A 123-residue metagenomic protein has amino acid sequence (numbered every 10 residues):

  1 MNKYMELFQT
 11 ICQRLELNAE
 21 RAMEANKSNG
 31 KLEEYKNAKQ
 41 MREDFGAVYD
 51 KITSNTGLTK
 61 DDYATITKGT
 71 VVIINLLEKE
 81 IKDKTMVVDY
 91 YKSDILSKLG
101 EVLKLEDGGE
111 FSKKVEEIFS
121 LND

Functional and structural regions predicted by a protein language model:
M1-M41: Short terminal alpha-helical segments
M1-N2, I52-K60, E117-D123: Short intrinsically disordered terminal tails
Q9, K31-E43, Y63-K68, D89-S97 (+1 more regions): Short, charged, amphipathic alpha-helical segments
I11, A19-N26, V48-I52, T70-L77 (+2 more regions): Leucine-/aliphatic-rich long alpha-helical segments
E20-K36, T53-K60, K79-Y90, K104-G108: Charged, low-complexity interaction regions
T59-I81: Amphipathic alpha-helical oligomerization segments
I73-D123: Amphipathic alpha-helical binding modules
